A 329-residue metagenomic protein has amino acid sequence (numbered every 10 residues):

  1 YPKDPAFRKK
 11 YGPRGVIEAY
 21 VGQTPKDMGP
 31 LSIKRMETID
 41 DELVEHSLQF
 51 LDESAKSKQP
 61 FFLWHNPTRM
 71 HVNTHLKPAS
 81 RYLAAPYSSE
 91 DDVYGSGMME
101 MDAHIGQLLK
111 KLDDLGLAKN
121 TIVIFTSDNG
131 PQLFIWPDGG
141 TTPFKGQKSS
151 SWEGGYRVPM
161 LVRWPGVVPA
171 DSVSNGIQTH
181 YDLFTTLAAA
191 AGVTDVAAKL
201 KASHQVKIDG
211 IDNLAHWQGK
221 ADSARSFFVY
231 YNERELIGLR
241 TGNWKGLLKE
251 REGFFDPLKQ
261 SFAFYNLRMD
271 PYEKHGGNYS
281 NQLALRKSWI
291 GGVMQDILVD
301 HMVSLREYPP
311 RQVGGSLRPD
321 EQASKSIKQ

Functional and structural regions predicted by a protein language model:
Y1-Q59, P67, V72-L76, K259: Formylglycine-dependent
Q23, M36, T241, G246 (+3 more regions): Long, internal low-complexity/basic segments
D27, E45-Y94, Q132-F134, D138-T141 (+1 more regions): Active-site His/acidic residue clusters
T38-A55, S80-T121, G292: A long, amphipathic alpha-helix that forms part of the scaffold/cap immediately adjacent to metal-dependent active
K56-L63, L117-V123, R157-V158, D222-S226 (+1 more regions): Loop/turn elements at helix/coil->beta-strand transitions in domains of secreted/extracellular proteins
P60, N66-P67, E100-P137: Metal-dependent active-site segment of extracytoplasmic phospho-/sulfohydrolases and closely related
L63-H75, F125-L133, Y230-R234, S304-E321: Short, solvent-exposed turn/loop segments enriched in Gly/Ser/Thr/Pro and often Arg
P131-E153, V168-G176, Y181-Y272: C-terminal cap/loop subdomain of S1 sulfatases and analogous C-terminal strand-loop tails that border
